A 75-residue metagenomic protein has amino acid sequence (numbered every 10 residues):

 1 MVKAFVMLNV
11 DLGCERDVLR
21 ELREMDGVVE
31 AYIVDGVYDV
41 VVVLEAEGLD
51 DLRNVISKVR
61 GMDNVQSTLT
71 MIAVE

Functional and structural regions predicted by a protein language model:
M1-E75: A compositional/biophysical signature of low hydrophobicity enriched in polar/charged and small residues
